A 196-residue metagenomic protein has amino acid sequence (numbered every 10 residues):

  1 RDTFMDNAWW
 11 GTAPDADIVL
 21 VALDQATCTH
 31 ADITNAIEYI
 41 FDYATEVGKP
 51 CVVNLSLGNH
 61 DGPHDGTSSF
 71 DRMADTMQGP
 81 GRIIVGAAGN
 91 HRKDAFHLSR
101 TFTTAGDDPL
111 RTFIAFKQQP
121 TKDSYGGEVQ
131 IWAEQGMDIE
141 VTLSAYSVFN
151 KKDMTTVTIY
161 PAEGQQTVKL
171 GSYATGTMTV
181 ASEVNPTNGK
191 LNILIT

Functional and structural regions predicted by a protein language model:
R1-A31, G48-K49, G79-I83, F96 (+2 more regions): Subtilisin-like serine protease catalytic core
R1-T3, D42-Y43, A145-F149: Short regulatory "switch" loops immediately downstream of catalytic or recognition motifs within protein catalytic
D2-F4, Y39, T76, T179: Residue-level detector of functional hotspots within protein domains
A22, I37-D65, A87-A88: Short acidic, glycine-rich surface-loop motifs adjacent to enzyme active sites
A26-T34, P63, T67: Solvent-exposed, acidic/flexible segments
T34-I37, D71: Extracytoplasmic/secreted envelope proteins and their assembly/folding machinery, especially bacterial periplasmic
G58-T196: Substrate-binding/specificity loop regions of serine endopeptidase catalytic domains, predominantly subtilases
